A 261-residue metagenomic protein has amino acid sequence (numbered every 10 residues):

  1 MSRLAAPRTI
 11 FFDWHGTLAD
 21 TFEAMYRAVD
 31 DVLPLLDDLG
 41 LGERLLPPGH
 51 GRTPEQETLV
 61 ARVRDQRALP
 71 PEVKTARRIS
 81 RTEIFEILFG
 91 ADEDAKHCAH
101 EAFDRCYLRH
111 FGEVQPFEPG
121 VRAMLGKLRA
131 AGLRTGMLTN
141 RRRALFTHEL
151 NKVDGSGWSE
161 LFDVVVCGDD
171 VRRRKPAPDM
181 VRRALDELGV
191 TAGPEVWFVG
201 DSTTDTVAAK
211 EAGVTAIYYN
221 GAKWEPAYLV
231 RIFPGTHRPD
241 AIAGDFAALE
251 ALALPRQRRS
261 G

Functional and structural regions predicted by a protein language model:
M1-I10, R122, G126, A130 (+1 more regions): Asp-based, Mg2+/Mn2+-dependent phosphohydrolase catalytic module
R3-R122, A131, T147: N-terminal helical cap/lid subdomain that shapes the substrate entry/recognition surface in HAD-like hydrolases
H15, R134, T215: Residue-level detector of anion-binding/catalytic polar loops
T17, T139, D201: Conserved G/P- and acidic residue-centered "switch" motifs that form tight phosphate/ATP-binding loops in soluble
D20, M137-T139, Y218: Hydrophobic residues in well-ordered beta-strands that form the structural core
T53, D104-C106, L133-M137, V165-G168 (+1 more regions): A generic short-segment signal for beta-strand/edge and adjacent turn/coil regions
F117, L138, R173: Residue-level marker of regulatory loop/turn positions in helix-turn-helix DNA-binding domains and in histidine
